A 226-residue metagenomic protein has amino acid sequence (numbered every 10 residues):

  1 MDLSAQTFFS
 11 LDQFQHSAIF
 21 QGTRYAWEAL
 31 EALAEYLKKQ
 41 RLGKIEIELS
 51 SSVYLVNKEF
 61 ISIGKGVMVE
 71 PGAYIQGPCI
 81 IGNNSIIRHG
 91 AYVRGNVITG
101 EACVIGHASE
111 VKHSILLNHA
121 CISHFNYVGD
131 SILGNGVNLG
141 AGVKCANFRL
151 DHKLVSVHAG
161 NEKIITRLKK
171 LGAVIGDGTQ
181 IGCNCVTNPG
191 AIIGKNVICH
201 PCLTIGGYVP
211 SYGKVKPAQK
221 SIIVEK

Functional and structural regions predicted by a protein language model:
M1-S52, N196, C202, S211-G213 (+1 more regions): Terminal amphipathic alpha-helical/low-complexity segments used for targeting or macromolecular assembly
H16-I19, H107, H113-H119, S123-K226: Glycine-rich hexapeptide-repeat left-handed beta-helix
A32-N83: Long amphipathic N-terminal alpha/beta scaffold segment
S52, K65, G72, H89-G90 (+3 more regions): Fold-independent oxyanion-binding glycine-rich loops and adjacent beta-strand/coil segments at enzyme active sites
V53-V56, Y74-I75, Y92-V93, E110-K112 (+2 more regions): Glycine-rich beta-solenoid repeat tracts in large extracellular/virion proteins
F60-S62, I80, I98, I132 (+2 more regions): Residue-level "contact hotspot" at macromolecular interaction interfaces
I61, V67-T99, C103-N118: Glycine- and small hydrophobic-enriched segments that form the cores of compact globular domains
